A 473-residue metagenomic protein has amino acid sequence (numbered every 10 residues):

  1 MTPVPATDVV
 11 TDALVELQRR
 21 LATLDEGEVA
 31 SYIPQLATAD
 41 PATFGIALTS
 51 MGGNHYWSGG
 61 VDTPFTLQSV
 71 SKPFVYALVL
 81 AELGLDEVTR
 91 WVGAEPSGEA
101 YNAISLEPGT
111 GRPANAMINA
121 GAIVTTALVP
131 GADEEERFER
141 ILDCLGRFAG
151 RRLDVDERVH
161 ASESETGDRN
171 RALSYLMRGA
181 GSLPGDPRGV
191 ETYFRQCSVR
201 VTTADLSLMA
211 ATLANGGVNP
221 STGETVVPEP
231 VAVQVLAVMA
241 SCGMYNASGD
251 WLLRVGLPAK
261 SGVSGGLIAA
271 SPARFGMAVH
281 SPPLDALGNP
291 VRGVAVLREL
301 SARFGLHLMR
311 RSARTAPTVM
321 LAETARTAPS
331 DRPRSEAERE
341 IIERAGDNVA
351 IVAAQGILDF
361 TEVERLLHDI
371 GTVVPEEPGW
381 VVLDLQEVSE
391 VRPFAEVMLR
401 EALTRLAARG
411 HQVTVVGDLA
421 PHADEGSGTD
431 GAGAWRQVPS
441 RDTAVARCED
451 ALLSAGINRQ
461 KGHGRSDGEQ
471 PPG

Functional and structural regions predicted by a protein language model:
M1-T7, I457-G473: Actinobacteria-biased recognition of intrinsically disordered, low-complexity terminal regions
T2-E26, V79-Q196, T212: Active-site-adjacent helix/loop patches that line small-molecule binding or acyl-intermediate pockets
V15-Q18, A22, V70-A77, A81 (+1 more regions): A charged amphipathic helix-loop-strand protein-protein interaction module that recurs in cytosolic assemblies
A22-S58, A269: A short, well-structured edge-of-sheet supersecondary motif
L36-A39, A114-N115, E165, G256-K260 (+1 more regions): Short Gly/Pro-enriched turn/cap motifs at secondary-structure boundaries
G53, T66-T89, M209, M277: Active-site SXXK
G216-A247, L252-R326, G346: Structured C-terminal helix/loop/strand segments within mature extracytoplasmic catalytic/sensor domains
T324-G464: Structured cytosolic domains appended to multi-pass membrane proteins
